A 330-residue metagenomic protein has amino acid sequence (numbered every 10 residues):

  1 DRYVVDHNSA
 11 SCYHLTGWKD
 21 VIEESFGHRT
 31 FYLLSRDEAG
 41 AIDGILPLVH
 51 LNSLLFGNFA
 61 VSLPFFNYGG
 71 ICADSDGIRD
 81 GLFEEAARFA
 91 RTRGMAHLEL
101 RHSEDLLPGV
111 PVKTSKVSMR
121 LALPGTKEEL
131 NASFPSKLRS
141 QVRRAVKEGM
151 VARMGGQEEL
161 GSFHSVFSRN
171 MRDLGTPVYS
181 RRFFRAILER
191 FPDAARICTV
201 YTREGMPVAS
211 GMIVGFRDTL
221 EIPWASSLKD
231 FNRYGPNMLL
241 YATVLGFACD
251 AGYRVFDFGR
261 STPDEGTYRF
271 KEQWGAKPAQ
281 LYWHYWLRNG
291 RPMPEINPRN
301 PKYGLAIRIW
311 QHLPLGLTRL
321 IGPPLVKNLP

Functional and structural regions predicted by a protein language model:
D1-A39, L46-G57, H102-R233, A242-G246: A conserved beta-strand-loop-helix scaffold within acyl/acetyltransferase catalytic domains
A10, A96, D173, Q280-L281: Generic macromolecular interface patches on structured domains
Y32, L46, H50, E104-E129 (+2 more regions): Active-site/acyl-donor-binding loops of N-acyltransferases
D37, V49-T114, R217-Q280: Acyl-donor binding region in acyl/amide transferases
L63, A132-Q141, N297-G304: Short intrinsically disordered coil segments
I71, F134, H284: Short clusters of hydrophobic/aromatic residues that line enzyme substrate/ligand-binding pockets
